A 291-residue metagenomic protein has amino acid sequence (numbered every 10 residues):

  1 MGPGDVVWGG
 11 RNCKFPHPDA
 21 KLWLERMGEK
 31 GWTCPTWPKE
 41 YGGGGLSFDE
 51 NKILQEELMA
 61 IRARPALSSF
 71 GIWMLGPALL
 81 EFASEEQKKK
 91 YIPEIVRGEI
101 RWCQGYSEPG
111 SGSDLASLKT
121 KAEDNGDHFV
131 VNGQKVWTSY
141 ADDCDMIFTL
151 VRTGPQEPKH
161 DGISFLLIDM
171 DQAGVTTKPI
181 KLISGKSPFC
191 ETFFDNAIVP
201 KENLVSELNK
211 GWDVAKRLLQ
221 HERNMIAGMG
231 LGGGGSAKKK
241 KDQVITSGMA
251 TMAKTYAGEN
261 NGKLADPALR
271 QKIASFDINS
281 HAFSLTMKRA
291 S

Functional and structural regions predicted by a protein language model:
M1-F70, E86-R97, R101, K254-G262 (+2 more regions): Amphipathic, small/basic residue-rich leader segments at the start of a protein or domain
G31, L54-M59, L150-V151, L167-A173 (+1 more regions): Short Ser/Thr-interspersed hydrophobic loop/turn segments at strand-loop and sheet-helix junctions that line or gate
L46-F48, D114-A116, Y140-C144, P158-G162 (+1 more regions): Short glycine/proline-enriched turns and hinge-like loops at secondary-structure junctions
L67-E86, G112: N-terminal glycine-rich flavin-associated loop
G110-S113, W137-Y140, P155-E157, K181-P188: Short Gly/Pro-enriched turn/cap motifs at secondary-structure boundaries
T120-E123: A structural signal for short hydrophobic beta-strand segments in well-ordered beta-sheet cores
H128, N132-K178: A short core secondary-structure module
V175-T286: Glycine-rich beta->alpha junctions and the first turn(s) of the following alpha-helix
